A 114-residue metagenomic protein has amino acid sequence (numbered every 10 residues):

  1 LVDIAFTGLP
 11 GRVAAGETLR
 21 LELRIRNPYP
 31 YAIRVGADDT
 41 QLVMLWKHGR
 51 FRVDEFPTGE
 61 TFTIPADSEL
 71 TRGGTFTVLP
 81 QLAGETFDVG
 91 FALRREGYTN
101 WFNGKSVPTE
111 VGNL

Functional and structural regions predicted by a protein language model:
L1-A14, V111-L114: Low-complexity, acidic Ser/Thr/Pro/Gly-rich terminal tails and inter-domain linkers that flank the onset of structured
V13, P30-A37: A short beta-turn/strand-edge loop motif at beta-sheet boundaries
E17-L21: Structural beta-strand segments of beta-rich domains
I25-Y29: Asparagine-centered strand-capping/turn motif at beta-strand->loop junctions
I33-V35, G97-P108: Beta-sandwich strand segments
L45-T61: Short beta-strand and strand-turn-strand segments in soluble, beta-rich domains
E60-L70: Short proline/glycine- and polar residue-rich coil/turn motifs
T77-G84: Short, surface-exposed loop/turn segments at beta-strand-coil junctions that are enriched for proline with nearby
